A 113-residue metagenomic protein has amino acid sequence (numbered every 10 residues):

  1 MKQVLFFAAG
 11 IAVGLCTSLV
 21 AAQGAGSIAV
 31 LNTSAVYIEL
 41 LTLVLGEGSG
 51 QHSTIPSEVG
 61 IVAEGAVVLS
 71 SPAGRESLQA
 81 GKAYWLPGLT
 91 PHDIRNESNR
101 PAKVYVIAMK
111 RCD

Functional and structural regions predicted by a protein language model:
M1-A8: Bacterial N-terminal signal peptides that target proteins for export
A8-S18: Bacterial N-terminal signal peptides
Q23-Q51, I107-K110: A short glycine-rich, His/Asp/Glu-containing loop-to-beta-strand
T33-I38, S57, E64, L89 (+1 more regions): Extracytoplasmic
L43-V44, P72-L89: Short acidic-glycine-tyrosine-enriched beta hairpin
G48-S53, Y84, L89-R95: Histidine-centered metal-chelating micro-motifs
I55-P72: Glycine- and acidic-residue-biased ligand/ion/polar-headgroup-sensing regions
L89-D113: Ligand-binding loop in jelly-roll beta-barrel domains
